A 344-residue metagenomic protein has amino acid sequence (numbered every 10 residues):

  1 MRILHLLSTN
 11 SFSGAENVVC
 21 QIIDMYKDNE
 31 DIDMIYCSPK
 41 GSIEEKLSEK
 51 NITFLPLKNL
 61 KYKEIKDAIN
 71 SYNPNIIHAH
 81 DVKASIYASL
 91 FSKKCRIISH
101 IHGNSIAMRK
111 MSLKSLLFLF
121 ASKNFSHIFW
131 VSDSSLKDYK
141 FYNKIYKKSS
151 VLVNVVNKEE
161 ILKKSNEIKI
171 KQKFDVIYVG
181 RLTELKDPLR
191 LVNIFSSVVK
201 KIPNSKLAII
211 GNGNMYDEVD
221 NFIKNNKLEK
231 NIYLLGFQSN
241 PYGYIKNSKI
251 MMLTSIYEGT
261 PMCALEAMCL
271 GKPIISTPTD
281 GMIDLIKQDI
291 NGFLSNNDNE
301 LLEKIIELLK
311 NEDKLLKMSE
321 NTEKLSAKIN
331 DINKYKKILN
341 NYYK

Functional and structural regions predicted by a protein language model:
H5-K61, K140, M215: N-terminal strand-loop element at the rim of the active site of nucleotide-sugar-dependent glycosyltransferases
S13-D24, F174, Y178-K200, I209 (+2 more regions): A conserved mid-protein helix/loop that constitutes part of the nucleotide-sugar donor-binding site
G14, D313-Y343: A charged, aromatic-enriched C-terminal amphipathic alpha-helix characteristic of glycosyltransferases across folds
Y36, P273-S276: Short hydrophobic beta-strand element within catalytic cores of glycosyltransferases and related nucleotide-activated
A79-S85, I101: Short His-centered aromatic/hydrophobic patch
F125-S150, V156-E160: A short, active-site helix/loop in glycosyltransferases that binds the activated sugar's phosphate group
F237, I256: Aromatic "clamp/platform" in nucleotide-sugar-dependent glycosyltransferases that forms part of the donor/acceptor
Q288-N299, E307-E312: Conserved acidic donor-binding segment of nucleotide-sugar-dependent glycosyltransferases
